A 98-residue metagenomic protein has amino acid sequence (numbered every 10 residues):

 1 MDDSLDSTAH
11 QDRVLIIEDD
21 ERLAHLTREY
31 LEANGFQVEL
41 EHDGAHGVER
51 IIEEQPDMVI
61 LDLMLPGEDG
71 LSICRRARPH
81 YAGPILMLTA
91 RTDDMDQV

Functional and structural regions predicted by a protein language model:
M1-V98: N-terminal/domain-start alpha-helical segments
